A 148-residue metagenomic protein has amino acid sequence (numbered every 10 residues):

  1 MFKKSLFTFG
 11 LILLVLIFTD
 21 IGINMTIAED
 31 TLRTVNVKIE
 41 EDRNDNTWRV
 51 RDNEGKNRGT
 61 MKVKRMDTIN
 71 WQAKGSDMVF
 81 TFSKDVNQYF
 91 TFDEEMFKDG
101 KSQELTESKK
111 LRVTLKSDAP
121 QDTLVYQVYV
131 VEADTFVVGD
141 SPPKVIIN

Functional and structural regions predicted by a protein language model:
M1-F9: Bacterial N-terminal signal peptides that target proteins for export
G10-D20: Bacterial N-terminal signal peptides
G22-T26: Cleavable N-terminal signal peptides
D30-T68: N-terminal edge beta-strand
A73-M78: Short proline/glycine-enriched turn/loop motifs at strand-loop junctions of beta-rich domains
V79-F90: Short, surface-exposed beta-strand/strand-loop-strand elements in extracellular ectodomains
Y89-F97: Short beta-strand and strand-turn-strand segments in soluble, beta-rich domains
K98-N148: Extracellular/periplasmic metallocenter environments
